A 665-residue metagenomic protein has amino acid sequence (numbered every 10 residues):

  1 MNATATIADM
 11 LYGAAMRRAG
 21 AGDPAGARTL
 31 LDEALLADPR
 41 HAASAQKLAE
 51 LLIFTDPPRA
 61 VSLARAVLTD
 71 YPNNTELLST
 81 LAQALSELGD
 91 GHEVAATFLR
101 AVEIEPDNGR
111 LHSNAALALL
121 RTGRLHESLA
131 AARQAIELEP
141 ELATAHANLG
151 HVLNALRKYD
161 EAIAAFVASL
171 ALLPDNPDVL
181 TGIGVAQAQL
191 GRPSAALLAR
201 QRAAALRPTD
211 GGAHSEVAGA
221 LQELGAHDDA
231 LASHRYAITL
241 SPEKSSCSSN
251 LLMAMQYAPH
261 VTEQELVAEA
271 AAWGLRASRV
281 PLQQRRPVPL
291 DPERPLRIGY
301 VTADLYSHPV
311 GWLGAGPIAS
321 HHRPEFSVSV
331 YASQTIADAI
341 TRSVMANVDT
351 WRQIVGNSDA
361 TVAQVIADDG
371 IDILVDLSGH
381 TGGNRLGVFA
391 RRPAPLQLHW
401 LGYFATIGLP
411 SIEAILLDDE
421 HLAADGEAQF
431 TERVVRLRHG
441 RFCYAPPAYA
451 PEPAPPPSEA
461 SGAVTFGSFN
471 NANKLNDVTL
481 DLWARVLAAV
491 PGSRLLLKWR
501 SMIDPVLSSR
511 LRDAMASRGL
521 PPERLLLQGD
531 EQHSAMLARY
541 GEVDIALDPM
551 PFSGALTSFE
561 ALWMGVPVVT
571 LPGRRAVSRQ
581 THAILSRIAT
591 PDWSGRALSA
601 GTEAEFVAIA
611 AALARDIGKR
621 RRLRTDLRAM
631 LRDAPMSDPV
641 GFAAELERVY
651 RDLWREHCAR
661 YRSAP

Functional and structural regions predicted by a protein language model:
M1-A463, D481, D513-G519, Q532-I545 (+5 more regions): Alpha-helical solenoid repeat scaffolds of the TPR/TPR-like class and their adjacent stem/linker regions that mediate
L180, E325-S327, A484-S517: A conserved nucleotide-sugar
V301, F469-N470, K498, Q528: Short hydrophobic "strand-cap" motifs at the C-terminus of beta-strands
Q353-V355, L507, P522-Q532, P549-M550: Active-site donor-binding acidic/aromatic loop of nucleotide-activated sugar and phosphosugar transferases involved
G379-T381, A472, F552-S553: Short glycine-rich anion-binding loops that position phosphate/pyrophosphate groups of nucleotides and phosphorylated
G467-V478: Substrate-binding clefts and catalytic carboxylate motifs of secreted carbohydrate-active enzymes
L547, A561: Donor-sugar nucleotide-binding helix/loop cap in glycosyltransferases
T557-S558, T581: Short glycine/serine-rich donor-binding loops of glycosyltransferases
